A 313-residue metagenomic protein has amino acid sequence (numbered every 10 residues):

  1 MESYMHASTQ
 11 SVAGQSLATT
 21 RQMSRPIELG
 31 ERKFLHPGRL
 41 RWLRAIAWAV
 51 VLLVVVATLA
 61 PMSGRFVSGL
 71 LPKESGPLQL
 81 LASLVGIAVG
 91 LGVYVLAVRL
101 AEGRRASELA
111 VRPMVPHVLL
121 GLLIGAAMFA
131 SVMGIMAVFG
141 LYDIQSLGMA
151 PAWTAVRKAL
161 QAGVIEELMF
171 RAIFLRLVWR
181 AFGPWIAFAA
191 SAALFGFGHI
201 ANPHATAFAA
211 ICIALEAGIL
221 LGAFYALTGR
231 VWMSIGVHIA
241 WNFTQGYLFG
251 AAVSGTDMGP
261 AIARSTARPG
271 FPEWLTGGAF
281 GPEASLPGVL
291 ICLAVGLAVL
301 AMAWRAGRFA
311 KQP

Functional and structural regions predicted by a protein language model:
M1-R105, G246-P313: N-terminal, membrane-interfacial amphipathic/helix-forming hydrophobic leader that caps and precedes the first
L35-G38, P72, L109-P113, D143-P151 (+2 more regions): Helix-boundary and loop/linker segments of multi-pass membrane transporters
R44-T58, L120-A130, A189-A190: Alpha-helical transmembrane segments
L52-V55, I124-A127, V231-A252: Hydrophobic alpha-helical membrane-insertion segments
L100-S107, F129-I144: Transmembrane alpha-helix boundary signature
L122, A126, V156, L160 (+8 more regions): Residue-level signature of the transmembrane alpha-helical core of multi-pass small-molecule transporters
I144-A205, E216, A223: Function-critical hydrophobic alpha-helical transmembrane segments in multi-pass membrane proteins
W185-I186, G229-W232, E283: Residues that define the loop-to-transmembrane-helix transition and helix capping in multi-pass membrane transporters
